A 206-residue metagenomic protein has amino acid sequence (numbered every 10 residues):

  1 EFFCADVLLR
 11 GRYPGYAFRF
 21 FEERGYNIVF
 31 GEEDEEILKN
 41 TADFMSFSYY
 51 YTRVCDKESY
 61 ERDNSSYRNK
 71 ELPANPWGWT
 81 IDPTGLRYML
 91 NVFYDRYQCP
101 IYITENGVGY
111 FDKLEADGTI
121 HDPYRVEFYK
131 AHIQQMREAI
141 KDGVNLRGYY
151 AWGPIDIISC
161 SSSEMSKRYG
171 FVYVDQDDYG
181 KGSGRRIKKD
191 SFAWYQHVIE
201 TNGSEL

Functional and structural regions predicted by a protein language model:
E1-L206: Active-site region of glycoside hydrolase catalytic domains
